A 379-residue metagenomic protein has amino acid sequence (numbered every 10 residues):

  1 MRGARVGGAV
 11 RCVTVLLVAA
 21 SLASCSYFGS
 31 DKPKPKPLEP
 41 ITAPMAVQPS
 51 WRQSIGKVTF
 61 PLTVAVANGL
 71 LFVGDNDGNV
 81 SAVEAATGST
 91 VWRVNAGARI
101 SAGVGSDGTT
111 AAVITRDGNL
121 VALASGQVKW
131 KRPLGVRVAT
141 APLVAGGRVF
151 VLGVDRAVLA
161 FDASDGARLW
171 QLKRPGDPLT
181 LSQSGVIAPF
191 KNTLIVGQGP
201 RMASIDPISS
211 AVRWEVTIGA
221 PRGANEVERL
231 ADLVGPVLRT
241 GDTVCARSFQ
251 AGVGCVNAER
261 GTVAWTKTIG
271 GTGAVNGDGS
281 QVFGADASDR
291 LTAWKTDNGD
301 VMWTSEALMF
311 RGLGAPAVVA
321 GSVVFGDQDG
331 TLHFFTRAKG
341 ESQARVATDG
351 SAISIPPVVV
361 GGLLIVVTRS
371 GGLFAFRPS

Functional and structural regions predicted by a protein language model:
M1-T14: Bacterial N-terminal signal peptides that target proteins for export
S21-S24: C-terminal motif of bacterial Sec signal peptides marking the signal peptidase cleavage site
G29-A65, V91-G108, K129-A145, R168-K191 (+4 more regions): Extracytoplasmic beta-rich repeat domains
D75, T115, G153-V154, G197-G199 (+4 more regions): Structural signature of WD-repeat beta-propellers
E84-T87, L123-Q127, D162-D165, P207-S210 (+4 more regions): Short loop/turn segments that connect beta-strands within beta-propeller blades
G284-A293, D300-F334: Loop/turn-rich, solvent-exposed surfaces of beta-rich toroidal or solenoidal domains
